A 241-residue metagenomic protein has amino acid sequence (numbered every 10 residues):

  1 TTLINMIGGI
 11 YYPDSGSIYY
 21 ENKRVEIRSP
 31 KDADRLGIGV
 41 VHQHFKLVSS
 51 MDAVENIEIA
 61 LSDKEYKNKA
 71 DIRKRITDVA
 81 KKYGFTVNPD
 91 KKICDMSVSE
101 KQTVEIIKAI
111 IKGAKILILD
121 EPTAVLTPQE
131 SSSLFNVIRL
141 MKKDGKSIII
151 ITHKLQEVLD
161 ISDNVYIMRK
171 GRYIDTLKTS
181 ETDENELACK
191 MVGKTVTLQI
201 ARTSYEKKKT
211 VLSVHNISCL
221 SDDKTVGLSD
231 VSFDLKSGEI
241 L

Functional and structural regions predicted by a protein language model:
T1-L241: Glycine-rich phosphate-binding loops of nucleotide-dependent enzymes
